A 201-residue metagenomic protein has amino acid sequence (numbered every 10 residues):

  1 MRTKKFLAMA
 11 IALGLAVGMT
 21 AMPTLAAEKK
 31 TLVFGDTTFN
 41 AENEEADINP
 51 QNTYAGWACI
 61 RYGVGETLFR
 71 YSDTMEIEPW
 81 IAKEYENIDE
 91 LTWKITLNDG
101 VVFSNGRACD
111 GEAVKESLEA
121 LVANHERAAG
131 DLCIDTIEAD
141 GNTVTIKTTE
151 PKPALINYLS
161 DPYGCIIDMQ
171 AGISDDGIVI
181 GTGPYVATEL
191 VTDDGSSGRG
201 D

Functional and structural regions predicted by a protein language model:
M1-M9: Bacterial N-terminal signal peptides that target proteins for export
A10-G18: Bacterial N-terminal signal peptides
T20-K29: Sec-dependent signal peptide cleavage junction
K29-F39, T92-I95, V114-S117, V144-I146 (+2 more regions): Short, well-ordered beta-strand elements
G35-I88, I180-T182: N-terminal lobe/hinge region of extracytoplasmic solute-binding protein
T37-N40, D73-T74, E90-L91, N98-G100 (+5 more regions): Solvent-exposed coil/turn segments that connect beta secondary-structure elements in extracytoplasmic/periplasmic
K83-H125: Aromatic- and charge-enriched surface segment that lines or borders ligand/interaction sites
E86, E90, K94, A129-I178 (+1 more regions): Surface-exposed binding/hinge segments that line and control ligand-binding clefts or catalytic entry sites
